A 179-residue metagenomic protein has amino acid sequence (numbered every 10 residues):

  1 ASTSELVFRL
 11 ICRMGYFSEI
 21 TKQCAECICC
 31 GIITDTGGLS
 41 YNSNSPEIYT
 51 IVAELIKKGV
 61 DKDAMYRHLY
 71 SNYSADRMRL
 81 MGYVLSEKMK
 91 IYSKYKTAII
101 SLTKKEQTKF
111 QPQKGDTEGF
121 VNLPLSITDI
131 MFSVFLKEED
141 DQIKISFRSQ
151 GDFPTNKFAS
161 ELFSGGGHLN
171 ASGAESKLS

Functional and structural regions predicted by a protein language model:
A1-C24: Proline/glycine-rich low-complexity loops and linkers
Y16, C29, I33-L178: Hydrophobic helix-and-loop "lid/oligomerization" segment in the mid-to-C-terminal part of catalytic domains
